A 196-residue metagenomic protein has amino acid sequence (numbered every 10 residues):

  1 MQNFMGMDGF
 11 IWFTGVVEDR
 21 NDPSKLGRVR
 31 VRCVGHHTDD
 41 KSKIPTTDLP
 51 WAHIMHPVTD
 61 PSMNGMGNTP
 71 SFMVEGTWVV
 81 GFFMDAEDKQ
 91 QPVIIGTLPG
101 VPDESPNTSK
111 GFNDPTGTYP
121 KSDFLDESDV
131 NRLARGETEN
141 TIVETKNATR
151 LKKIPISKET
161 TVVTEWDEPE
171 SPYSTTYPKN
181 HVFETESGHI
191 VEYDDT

Functional and structural regions predicted by a protein language model:
M1-T196: Amphipathic alpha-helical and helix-coil boundary elements used as assembly and membrane-proximal scaffolds
